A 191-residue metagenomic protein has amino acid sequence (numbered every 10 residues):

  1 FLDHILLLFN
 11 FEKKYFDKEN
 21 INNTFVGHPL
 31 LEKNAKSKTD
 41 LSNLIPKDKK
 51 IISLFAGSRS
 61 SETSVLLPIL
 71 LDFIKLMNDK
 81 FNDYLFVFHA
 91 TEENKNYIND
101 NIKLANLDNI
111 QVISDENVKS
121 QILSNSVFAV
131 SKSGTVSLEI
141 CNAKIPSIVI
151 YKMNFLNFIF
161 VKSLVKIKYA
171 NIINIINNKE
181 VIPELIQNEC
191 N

Functional and structural regions predicted by a protein language model:
F1-N191: Nucleotide-activated sugar donor-binding and catalytic core shared by glycosyltransferases and related lipid-linked
